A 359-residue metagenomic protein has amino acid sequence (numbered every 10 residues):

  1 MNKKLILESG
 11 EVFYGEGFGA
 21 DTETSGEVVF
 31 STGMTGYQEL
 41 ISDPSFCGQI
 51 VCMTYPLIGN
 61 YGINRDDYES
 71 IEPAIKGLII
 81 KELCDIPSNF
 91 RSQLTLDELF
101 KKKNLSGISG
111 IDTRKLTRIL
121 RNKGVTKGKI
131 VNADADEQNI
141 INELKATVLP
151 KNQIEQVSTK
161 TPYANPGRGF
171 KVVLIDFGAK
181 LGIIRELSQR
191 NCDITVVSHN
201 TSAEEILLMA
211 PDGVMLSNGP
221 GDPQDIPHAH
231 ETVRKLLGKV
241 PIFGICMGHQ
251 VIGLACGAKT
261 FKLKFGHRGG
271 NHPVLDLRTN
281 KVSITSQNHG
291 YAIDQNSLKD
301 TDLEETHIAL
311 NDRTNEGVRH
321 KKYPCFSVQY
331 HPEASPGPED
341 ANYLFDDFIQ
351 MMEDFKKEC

Functional and structural regions predicted by a protein language model:
M1-E204, L208-M209, P223, S335 (+1 more regions): RNA-binding accessory domains that recognize and position tRNA/RNA substrates
S106, K171, P241-F243, K259 (+1 more regions): Proline-centered loop/turn at the N-terminus of a beta-strand
D112, C246, H289, H331: Active-site glycine-centered loops adjacent to acidic/histidine catalytic or metal-binding residues that shape
P166-V172, T279-V282, H320-C325: Beta-strand-turn-beta hairpins that frame and shape the catalytic cleft of phosphate-ester-processing enzymes
G169-V173, D193, P241, I284 (+1 more regions): Residues that mark the start of a beta-strand
D212-G213, N218-I284, A292, G337-D347 (+1 more regions): Cysteine-nucleophile active-site neighborhood
K281-Y323, C359: Catalytic beta-strand/loop cores that center a nucleophilic Ser/Cys/Thr and support acyl-enzyme chemistry
G317-C359: A glycine-centered loop/beta-turn motif at secondary-structure junctions
